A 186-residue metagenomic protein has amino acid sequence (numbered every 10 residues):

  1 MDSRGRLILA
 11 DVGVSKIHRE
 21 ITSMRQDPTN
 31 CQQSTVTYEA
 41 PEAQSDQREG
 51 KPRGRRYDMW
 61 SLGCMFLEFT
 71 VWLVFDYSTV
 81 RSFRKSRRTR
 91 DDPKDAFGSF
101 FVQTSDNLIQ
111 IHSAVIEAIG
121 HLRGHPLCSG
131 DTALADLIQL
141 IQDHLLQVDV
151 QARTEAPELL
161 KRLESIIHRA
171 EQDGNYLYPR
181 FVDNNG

Functional and structural regions predicted by a protein language model:
M1-Y38: Activation segment/activation loop of eukaryotic-type protein kinase catalytic domains
G5-L7, V14-S15, L67, Q151-A152 (+1 more regions): Conserved beta-strand elements of beta-rich interaction domains across eukaryotes, especially beta-propellers
I17-H18, T35, M65, F69 (+1 more regions): Conserved hydrophobic scaffold of the eukaryotic protein kinase-like catalytic domain
A43-L127: Conserved C-lobe activation region of Hanks-type protein kinase-like domains
G54-D58, L62, A133-L137, E155: An acidic site on a long C-lobe helix of protein kinase domains
G130-L146: Conserved C-terminal C-lobe helix
H144-L159: A conserved short helix/loop substructure at the end of the activation segment of eukaryotic-like protein kinase domains
K161-E164, H168-G186: Regulatory extensions appended to serine/threonine kinase catalytic cores
